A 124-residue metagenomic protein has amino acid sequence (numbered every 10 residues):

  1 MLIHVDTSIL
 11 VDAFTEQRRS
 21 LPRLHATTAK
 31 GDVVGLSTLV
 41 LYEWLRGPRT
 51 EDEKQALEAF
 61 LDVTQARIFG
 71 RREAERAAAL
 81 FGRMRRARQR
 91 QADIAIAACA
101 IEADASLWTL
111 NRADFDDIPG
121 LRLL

Functional and structural regions predicted by a protein language model:
M1, A97-L124: Acidic, PIN/NYN-like endoribonuclease modules and their adjacent C-terminal/linker elements
M1-L36, R46-A59: Short, well-structured N-terminal submotif of metal-dependent ribonuclease cores
I9-L10, V40, E73, A95-I96 (+1 more regions): Alpha-helix capping/helix-boundary segments
L10-V11, Y42-L45, D116, L124: Nucleotide phosphate-binding site architecture
L21, S37, L41, K54-L57 (+2 more regions): A general structural signal for well-ordered alpha-helical segments in protein cores
T64-L110: Active-site neighborhoods of divalent-metal-dependent phosphate/nucleic-acid chemistry enzymes
